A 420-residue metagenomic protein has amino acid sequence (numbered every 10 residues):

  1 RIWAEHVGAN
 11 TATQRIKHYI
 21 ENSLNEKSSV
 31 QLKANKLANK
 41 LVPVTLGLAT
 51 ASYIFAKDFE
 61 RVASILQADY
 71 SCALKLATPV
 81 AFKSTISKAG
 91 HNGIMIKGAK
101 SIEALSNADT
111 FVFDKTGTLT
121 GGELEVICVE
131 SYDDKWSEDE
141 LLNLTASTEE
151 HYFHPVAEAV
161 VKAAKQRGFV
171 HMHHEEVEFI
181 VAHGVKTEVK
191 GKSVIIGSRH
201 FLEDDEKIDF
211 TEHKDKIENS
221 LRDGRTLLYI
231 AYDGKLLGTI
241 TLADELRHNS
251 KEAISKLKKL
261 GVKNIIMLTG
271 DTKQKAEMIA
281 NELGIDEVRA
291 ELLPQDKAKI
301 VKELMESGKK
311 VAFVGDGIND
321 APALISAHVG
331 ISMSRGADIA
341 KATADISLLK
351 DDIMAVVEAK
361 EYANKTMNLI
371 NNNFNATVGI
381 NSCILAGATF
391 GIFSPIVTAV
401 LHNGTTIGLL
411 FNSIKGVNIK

Functional and structural regions predicted by a protein language model:
R1-I65, L246-R247, S255-K256, I353 (+1 more regions): Actuator/coupling domain of P-type ATPases
R1-T13, L24-V30, H151-K165, G270 (+2 more regions): Conserved actuator
L37-D69, G93, N375-L401: Helix-interface capping motifs at the ends of transmembrane segments in multi-pass membrane proteins
F59, K97-N319, I325-V329, E361-N364 (+1 more regions): Cytosolic catalytic headpiece
S64-L66, V80-S87, E125-C128, A159-A163 (+3 more regions): Re-entrant/interfacial helical elements at transmembrane boundaries that shape and gate the permeation pathway
I65, K88, E203, G261-V262 (+5 more regions): Membrane-embedded alpha-helical bundles of multi-pass transporters
A77-A99, I414-K420: Juxtamembrane helix-loop transition segments at the membrane interface in multi-pass membrane proteins
